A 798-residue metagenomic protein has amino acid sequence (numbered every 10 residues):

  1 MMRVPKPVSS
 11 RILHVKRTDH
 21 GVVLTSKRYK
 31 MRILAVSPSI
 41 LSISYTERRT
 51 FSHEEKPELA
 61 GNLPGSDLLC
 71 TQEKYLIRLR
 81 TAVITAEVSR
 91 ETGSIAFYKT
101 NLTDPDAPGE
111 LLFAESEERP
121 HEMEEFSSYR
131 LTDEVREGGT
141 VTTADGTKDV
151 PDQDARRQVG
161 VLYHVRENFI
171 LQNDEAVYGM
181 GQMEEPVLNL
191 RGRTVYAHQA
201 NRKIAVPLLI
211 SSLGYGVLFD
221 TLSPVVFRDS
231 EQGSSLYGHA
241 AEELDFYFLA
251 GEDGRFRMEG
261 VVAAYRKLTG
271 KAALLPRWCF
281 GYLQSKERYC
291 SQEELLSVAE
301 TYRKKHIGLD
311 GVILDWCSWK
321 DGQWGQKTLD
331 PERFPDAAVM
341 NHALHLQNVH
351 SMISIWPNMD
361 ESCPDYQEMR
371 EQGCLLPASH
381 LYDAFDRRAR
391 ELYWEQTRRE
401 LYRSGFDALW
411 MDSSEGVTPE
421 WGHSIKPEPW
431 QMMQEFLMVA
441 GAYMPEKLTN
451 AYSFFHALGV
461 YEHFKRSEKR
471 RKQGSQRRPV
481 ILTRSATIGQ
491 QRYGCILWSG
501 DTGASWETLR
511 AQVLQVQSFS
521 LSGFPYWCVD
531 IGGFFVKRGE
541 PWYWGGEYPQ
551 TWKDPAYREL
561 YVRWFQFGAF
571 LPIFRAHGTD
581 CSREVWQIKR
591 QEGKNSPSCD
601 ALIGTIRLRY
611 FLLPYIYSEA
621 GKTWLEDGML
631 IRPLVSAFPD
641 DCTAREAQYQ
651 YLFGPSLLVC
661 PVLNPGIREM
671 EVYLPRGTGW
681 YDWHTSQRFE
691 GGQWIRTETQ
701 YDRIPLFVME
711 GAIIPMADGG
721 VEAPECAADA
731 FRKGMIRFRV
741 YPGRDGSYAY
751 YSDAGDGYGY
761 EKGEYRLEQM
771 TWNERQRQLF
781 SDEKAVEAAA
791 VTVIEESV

Functional and structural regions predicted by a protein language model:
M2-V15, D19, L34-R78: A low-complexity, Ser/Thr/Gly/Pro-enriched, surface-exposed linker/loop concept that marks segments flanking
R3-K6, T103-S128, D133-D702, M709: Catalytic-domain carbohydrate-binding cleft regions of carbohydrate-active enzymes
V22, I77-R78, G93-T100, G679-Y681: Short polybasic amphipathic segments
T25-K27, R80-A82, Y98-T100, L213 (+2 more regions): Short strand-coil-strand connectors
M31-A35, V83-R90, V217, R766-N773: Broad, structure-driven detector of short, well-ordered beta-strand segments within folded domains
R32-I40, H53-N62, E87-N101, V786-V798: Extended Gly/Ser/Thr-rich low-complexity repeat segments, especially those forming or decorating extracellular
I33, I43, L79, V83 (+2 more regions): Short, well-ordered beta-strand segments enriched in hydrophobic/aromatic residues
G711-V798: Accessory, solvent-exposed terminal regions and/or long lumenal/extracellular loops of proteins
